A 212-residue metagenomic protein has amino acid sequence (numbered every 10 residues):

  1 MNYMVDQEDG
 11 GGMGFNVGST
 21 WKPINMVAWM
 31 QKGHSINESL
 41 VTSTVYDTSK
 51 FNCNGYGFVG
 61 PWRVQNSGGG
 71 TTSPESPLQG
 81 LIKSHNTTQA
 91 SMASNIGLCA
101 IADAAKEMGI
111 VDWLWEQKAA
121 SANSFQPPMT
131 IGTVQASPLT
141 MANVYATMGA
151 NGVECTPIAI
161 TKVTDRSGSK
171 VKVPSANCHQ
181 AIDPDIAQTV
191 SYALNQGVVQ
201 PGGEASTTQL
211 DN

Functional and structural regions predicted by a protein language model:
M1-W21, S39, Q79, K83 (+1 more regions): A penicillin-recognizing enzyme superfamily signal
M13, H34-I101, Q126, R166-Q196: Conserved catalytic neighborhood of penicillin-recognizing serine enzymes
W21, W29, W62, W113-W115 (+1 more regions): A residue-identity detector for tryptophan
M26-V27, A142: Short, hydrophobic alpha-helix immediately C-terminal to the catalytic nucleophile
V27-A28, T130: Short helices/loops that flank or line small-molecule/ion binding pockets
A28, K32-I36, I96, A100 (+3 more regions): A generic secondary-structure signal for well-formed alpha-helical elements
N54-P61, G97-N143: Mid-domain, small-residue-enriched loop/turn segments at the edges of structured enzyme/sensor domains
A93-I96, D103-M108, Q117-N123, T156-T161 (+1 more regions): Short coil/turn segments at secondary-structure boundaries
